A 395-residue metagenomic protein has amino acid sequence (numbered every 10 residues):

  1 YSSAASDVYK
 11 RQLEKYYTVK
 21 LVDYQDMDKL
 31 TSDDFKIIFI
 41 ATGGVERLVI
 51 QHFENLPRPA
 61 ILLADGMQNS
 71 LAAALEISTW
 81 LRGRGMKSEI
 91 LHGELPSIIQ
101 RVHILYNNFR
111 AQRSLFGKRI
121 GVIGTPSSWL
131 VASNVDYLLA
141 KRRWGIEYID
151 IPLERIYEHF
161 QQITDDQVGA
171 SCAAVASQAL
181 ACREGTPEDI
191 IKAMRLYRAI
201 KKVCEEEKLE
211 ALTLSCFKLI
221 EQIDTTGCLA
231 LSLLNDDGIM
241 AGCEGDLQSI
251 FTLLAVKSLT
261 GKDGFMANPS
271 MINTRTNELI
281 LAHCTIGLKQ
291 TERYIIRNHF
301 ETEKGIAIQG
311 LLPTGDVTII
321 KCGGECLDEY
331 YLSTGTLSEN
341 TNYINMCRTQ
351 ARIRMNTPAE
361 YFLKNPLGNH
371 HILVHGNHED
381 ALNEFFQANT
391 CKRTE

Functional and structural regions predicted by a protein language model:
Y1-A5, Y9: Single conserved hydrophobic/aromatic residue that forms the stacking wall/gate of nucleotide- or nucleobase-binding
V8, L180-I200: Active-site loops and adjacent core secondary-structure elements that bind or stabilize anionic groups
Q12, V22-F116, P126-W129, S133-D136 (+1 more regions): Cofactor- and metal-binding active-site motifs of prokaryotic enzymes that mediate redox/radical or nucleophilic
I50-D65, T225-A241: A short, gly/pro- and small-residue-rich
V131-E184: Accessory alpha-helical/coil subdomains and C-terminal extensions that flank or cap enzyme catalytic cores
G238-N342: C-terminal catalytic subdomain
A307-E395: Extended hydrophobic packing segments that form well-structured cores
